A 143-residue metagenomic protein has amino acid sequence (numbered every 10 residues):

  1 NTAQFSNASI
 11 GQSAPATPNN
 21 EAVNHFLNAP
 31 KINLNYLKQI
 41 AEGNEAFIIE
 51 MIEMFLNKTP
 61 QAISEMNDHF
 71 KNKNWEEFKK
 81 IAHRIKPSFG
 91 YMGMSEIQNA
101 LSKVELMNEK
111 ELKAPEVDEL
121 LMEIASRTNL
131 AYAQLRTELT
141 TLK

Functional and structural regions predicted by a protein language model:
N1-K143: Two-component system phosphorelay core
